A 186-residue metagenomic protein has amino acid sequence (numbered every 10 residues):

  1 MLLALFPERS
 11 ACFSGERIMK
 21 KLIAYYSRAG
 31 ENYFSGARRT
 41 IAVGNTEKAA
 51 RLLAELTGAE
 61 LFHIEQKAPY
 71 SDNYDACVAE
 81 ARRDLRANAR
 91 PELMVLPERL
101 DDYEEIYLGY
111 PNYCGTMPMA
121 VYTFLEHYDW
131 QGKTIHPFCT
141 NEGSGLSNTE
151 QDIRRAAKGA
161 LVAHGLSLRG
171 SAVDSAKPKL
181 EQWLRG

Functional and structural regions predicted by a protein language model:
M1-L3, C12: N-terminal export leaders
F13-E104, G115, Y122, E126 (+1 more regions): N-terminal beta1-alpha1-beta2 submodule of the flavodoxin-like/Rossmannoid cofactor-binding fold
A29-E31, K67-P69, N112-T116, N141-G145 (+1 more regions): Solvent-exposed loop/turn segments at secondary-structure junctions within structured extracellular/periplasmic domains
L100, E126-G132, A156-A157: Short, conserved loop/helix-junction motifs that constitute active-site signature segments in enzyme catalytic cores
P118-V121, S147-E150, D174-K177: Conserved strand-to-helix beginnings and helix N-cap segments that scaffold or border functional pockets
G143-A156: Glycine-rich, charge-decorated loop segments at or immediately adjacent to ligand/cofactor-binding or catalytic sites
L161-G186: Glycine-rich phosphate/pyrophosphate-binding loop and the adjoining helix
